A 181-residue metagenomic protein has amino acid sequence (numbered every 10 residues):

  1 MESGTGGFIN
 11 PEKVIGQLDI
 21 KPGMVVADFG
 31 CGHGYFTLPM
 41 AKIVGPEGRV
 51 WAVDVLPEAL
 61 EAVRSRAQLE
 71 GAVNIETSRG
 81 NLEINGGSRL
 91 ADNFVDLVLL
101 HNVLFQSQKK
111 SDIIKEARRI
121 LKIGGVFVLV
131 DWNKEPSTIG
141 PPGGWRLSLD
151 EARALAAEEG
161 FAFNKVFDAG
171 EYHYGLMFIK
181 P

Functional and structural regions predicted by a protein language model:
T5-V25, P39: Conserved alpha-helix/loop element of class I SAM-dependent methyltransferases that forms part of the SAM/SAH-binding
A27-F29, H33-G86: Class I SAM-dependent methyltransferase SAM/SAH-binding core
V44-G45, S107-Q108, L121-I123: Helix-to-beta-strand junctions that scaffold the AdoMet/dcAdoMet cofactor pocket in Class I SAM-dependent enzymes
N85-L97: A short acidic, Gly/Pro-enriched loop at the edge of an enzyme's catalytic core that lines a small-molecule cofactor
V95-K109: A short SAM/SAH-binding and catalytic strip from SAM-dependent methyltransferases
S111-V126: A short glycine-rich, Lys/Arg-flanked "PGG" loop and its adjoining helix->strand segment in the class I
V128-L155: Conserved class I S-adenosyl-L-methionine
K165-P181: Core SAM-dependent methyltransferase catalytic element
